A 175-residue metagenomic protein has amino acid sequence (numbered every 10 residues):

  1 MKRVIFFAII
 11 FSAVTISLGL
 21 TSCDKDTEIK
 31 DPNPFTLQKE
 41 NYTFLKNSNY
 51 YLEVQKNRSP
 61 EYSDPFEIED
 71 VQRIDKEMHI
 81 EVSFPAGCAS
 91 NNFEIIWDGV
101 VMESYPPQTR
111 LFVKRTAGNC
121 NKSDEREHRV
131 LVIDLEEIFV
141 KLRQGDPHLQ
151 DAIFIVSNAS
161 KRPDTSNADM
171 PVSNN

Functional and structural regions predicted by a protein language model:
M1-I5, D24: Positively charged n-region of N-terminal signal peptides that target proteins for export
V4-V14: Sec-dependent N-terminal signal peptides
L18-S22: C-terminal motif of bacterial Sec signal peptides marking the signal peptidase cleavage site
K25-P85, N91-N92, N175: Acidic/polar, low-complexity intrinsically disordered N-terminal segments immediately downstream of a Sec signal
I74-E125: Mature extracytoplasmic domains of secretory-pathway proteins
N91, R129-L131, P163-A168: Short beta-strand segments
K114-D151: Short, solvent-exposed, Trp/other aromatic-anchored flexible loops in extracytoplasmic proteins
V140-N175: Surface-exposed edge beta-strand/loop patches
